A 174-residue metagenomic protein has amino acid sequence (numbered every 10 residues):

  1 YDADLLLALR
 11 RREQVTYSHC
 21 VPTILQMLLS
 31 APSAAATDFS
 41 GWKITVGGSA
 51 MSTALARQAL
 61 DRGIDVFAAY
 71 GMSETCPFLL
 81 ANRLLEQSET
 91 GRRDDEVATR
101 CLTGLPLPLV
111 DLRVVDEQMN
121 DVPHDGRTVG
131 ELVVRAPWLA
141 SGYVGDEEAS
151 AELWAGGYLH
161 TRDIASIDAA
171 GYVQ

Functional and structural regions predicted by a protein language model:
Y1-E13, P22-I24: ATP-dependent adenylate-forming carboxylate-activation enzymes
R12-C20, L29-A98, D111, Q118-P123: Gly/Ser/Thr-rich phosphate-binding loop
I24-L25, M51, L139: Alpha-helix capping/helix-boundary segments
G48, G71, G104, A136 (+1 more regions): Active-site glycine-centered loops adjacent to acidic/histidine catalytic or metal-binding residues that shape
V97-P106, L153-G156: Short Gly/Pro-enriched turn/cap motifs at secondary-structure boundaries
P108-V110, G130: Change "...and in nucleic-acid phosphodiester-cleaving endonucleases..." to "...and in nucleic-acid processing enzymes
D116-N120, A169-A170: Residue-level recognition of short loop/turn positions
H124-D125, E131-Q174: Conserved ATP-binding/catalytic segment of the ANL
